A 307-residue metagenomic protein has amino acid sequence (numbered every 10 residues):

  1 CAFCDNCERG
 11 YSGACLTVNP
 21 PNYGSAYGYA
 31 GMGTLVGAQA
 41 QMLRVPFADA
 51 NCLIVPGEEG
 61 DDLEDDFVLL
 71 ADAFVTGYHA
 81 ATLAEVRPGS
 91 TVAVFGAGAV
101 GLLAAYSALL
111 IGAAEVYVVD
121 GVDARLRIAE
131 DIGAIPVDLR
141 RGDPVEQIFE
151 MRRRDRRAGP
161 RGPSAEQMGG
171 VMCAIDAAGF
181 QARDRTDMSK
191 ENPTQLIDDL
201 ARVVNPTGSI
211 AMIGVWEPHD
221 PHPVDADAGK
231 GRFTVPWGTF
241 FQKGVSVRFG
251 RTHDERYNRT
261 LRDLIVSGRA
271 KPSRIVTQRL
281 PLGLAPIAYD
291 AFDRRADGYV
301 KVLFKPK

Functional and structural regions predicted by a protein language model:
C1-L53: Glycine-rich phosphate/adenylate-binding loop and adjacent beta-alpha elements of nucleotide- or dinucleotide-binding
Q39, C52, F74-G77, V171 (+3 more regions): A general structural signal for well-ordered alpha-helical segments in protein cores
Q41, C52-I54, E58-G142: Mid-domain Rossmann-like dinucleotide-binding core that forms the NAD(H)/NADP(H) cofactor-binding site
A84-E85, L110-I111, R127, I132-G244: Glycine-rich cofactor phosphate-binding loops and adjacent beta1-alpha1 units of small-molecule cofactor enzyme domains
G121-V122, W216, H253: Residues in the short beta-alpha loop(s) of Rossmann-like NAD(P)-binding domains
G162-P163, G169, D187, R251-K307: C-terminal hydrophobic helical "lid"/dimerization subdomain of Rossmann-like NAD(P)H-dependent oxidoreductases
F240-F241, V247-R248, L264: Rossmann-like dinucleotide-binding domain for NAD(H)/NADP(H)
